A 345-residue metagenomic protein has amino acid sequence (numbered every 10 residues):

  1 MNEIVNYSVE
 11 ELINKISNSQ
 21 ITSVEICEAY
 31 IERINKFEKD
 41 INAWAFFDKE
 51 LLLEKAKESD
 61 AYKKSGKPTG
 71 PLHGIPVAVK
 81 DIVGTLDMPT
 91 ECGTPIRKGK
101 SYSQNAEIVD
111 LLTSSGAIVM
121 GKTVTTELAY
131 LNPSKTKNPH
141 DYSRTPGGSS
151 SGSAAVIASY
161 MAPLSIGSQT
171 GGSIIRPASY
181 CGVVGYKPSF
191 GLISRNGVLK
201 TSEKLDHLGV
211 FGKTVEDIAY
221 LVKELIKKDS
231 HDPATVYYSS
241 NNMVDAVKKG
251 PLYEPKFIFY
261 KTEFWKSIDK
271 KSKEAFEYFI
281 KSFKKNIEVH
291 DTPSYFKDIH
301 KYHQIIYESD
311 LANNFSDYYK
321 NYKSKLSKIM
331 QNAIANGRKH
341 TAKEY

Functional and structural regions predicted by a protein language model:
M1-L53, R338-E344: An N-terminal boundary/leader segment
L12-N18, R97-K100, D206-K213, I334-T341: Short, well-ordered beta-strand elements within core beta-sheets of diverse protein domains
S23-E28, I268-P293, F315-N321, Y345: Acyltransferase
Y30, L52, I218, F257 (+2 more regions): Residue-level signal for inorganic ion chemistry
L52, Y62-S134: Acidic/His- and Gly-rich active-site-bordering loop/insert found across diverse amide/peptide-bond hydrolases
L72-C92, P251-Y260, Y302-Y345: Short helix-loop capping/hinge segments that flank enzyme active sites or metal/cofactor-binding pockets
Q104-L225: Short glycine/serine-rich loop segments
K187-E274: A short helix-breaking turn/cap at a secondary-structure junction
